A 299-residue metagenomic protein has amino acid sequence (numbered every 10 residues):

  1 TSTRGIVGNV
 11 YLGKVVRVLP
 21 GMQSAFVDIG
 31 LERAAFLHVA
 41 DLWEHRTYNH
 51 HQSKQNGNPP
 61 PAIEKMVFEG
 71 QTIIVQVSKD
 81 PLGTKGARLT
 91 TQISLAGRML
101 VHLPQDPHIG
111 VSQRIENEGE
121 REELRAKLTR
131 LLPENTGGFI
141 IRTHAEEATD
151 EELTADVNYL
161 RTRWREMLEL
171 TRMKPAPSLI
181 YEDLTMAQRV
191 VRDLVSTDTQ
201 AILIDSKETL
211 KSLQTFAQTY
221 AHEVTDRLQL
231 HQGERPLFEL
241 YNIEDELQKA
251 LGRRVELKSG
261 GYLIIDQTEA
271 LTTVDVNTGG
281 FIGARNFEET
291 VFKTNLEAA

Functional and structural regions predicted by a protein language model:
T1-A299: DE-rich acidic low-complexity regions and acidic surface loops
